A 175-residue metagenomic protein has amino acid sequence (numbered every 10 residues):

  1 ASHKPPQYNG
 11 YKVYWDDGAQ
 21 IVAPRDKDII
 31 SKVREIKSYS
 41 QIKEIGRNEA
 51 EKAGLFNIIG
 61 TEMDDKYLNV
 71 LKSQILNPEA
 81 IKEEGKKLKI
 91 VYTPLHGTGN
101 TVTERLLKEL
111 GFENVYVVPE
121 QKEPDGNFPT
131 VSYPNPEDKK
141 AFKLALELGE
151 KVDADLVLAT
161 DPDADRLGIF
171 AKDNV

Functional and structural regions predicted by a protein language model:
A1, P24, V91, A159-D161: Alpha-helical architecture
A1-P6, D173-V175: Short intrinsically disordered, low-complexity coil segments enriched in acidic
S2-K4, Q121-P124, P162-D165: Acidic, glycine-rich active-site loops and adjacent beta-strand->loop/helix elements that engage anionic groups
K4, P94-N100, A164-R166: Gly/Ser/Thr-rich loops at beta-strand to alpha-helix junctions that form or flank small-molecule/cofactor-binding
N9-E147: Gly/Ser/Thr-enriched, mixed-charge loops and adjacent short helices that form phosphate/oxyanion-binding elements
D16-A19, S31, K37-S38, L146-V175: Replace "Mg2+/Mn2+-dependent" with "divalent metal-dependent
